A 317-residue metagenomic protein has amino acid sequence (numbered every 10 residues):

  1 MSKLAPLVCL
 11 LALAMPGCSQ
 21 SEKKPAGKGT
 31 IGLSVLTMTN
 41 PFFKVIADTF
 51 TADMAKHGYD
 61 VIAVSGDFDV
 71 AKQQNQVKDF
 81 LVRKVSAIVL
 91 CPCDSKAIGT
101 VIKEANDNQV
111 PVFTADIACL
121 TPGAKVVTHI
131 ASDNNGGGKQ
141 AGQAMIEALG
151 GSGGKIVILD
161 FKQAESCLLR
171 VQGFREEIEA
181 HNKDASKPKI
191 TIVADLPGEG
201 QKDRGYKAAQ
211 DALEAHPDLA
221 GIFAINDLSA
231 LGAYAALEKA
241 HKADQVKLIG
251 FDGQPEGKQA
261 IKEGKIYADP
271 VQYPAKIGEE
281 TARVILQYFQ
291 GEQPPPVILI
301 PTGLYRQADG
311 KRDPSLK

Functional and structural regions predicted by a protein language model:
M1-A5: Positively charged n-region of N-terminal signal peptides that target proteins for export
P6-A14: Bacterial N-terminal signal peptides
C18-K317: A residue-level marker of the well-folded mature domains of exported/periplasmic proteins
